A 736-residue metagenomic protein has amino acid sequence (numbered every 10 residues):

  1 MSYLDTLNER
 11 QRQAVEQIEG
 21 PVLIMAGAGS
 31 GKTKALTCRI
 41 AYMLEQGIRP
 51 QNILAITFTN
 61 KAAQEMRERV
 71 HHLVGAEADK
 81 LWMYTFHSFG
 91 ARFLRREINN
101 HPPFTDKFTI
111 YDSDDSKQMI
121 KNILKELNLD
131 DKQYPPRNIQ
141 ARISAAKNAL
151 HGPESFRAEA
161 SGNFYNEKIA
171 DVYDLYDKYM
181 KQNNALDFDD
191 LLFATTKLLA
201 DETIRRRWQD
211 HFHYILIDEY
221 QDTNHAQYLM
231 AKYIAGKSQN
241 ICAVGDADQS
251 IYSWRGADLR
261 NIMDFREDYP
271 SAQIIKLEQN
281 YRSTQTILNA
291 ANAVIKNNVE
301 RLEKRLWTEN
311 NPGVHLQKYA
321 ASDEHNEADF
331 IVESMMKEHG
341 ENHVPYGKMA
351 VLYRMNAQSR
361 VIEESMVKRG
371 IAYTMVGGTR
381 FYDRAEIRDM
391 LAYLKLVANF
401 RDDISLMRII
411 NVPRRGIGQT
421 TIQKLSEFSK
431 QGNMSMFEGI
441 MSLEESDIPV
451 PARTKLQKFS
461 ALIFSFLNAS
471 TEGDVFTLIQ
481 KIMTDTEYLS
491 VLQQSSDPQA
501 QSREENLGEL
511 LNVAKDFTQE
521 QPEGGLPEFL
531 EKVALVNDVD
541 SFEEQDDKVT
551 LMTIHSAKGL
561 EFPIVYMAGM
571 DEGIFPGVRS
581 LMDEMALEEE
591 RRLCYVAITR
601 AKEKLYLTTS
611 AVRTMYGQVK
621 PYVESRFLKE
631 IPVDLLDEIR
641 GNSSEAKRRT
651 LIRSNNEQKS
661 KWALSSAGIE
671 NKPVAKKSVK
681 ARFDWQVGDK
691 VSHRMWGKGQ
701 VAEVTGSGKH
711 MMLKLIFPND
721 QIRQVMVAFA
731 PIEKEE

Functional and structural regions predicted by a protein language model:
Y3-L4, Y42, Y214, H225-A321 (+2 more regions): Conserved RecA-like helicase ATPase core segment that couples NTP binding/hydrolysis to strand translocation
L4-I18, A226: N-terminal pre-P-loop "Q-motif" helix
E19-G20, A41-Y214, Q239, L259 (+11 more regions): A basic/glycine-biased coupling hinge at the interface between accessory DNA-binding modules
I24-A26: Hydrophobic anchor at the beta1->P-loop junction of P-loop NTPases
A28-L36, E97, P270-Q273, E278-A372 (+5 more regions): Helicase P-loop NTPase motor core
A158-G162, S359-I371, R384, L391-E638 (+1 more regions): Conserved helicase C-terminal RecA-like lobe
E219: Walker B catalytic acidic pair
K558, G569-Q724, F729-E736: C-terminal accessory regions
